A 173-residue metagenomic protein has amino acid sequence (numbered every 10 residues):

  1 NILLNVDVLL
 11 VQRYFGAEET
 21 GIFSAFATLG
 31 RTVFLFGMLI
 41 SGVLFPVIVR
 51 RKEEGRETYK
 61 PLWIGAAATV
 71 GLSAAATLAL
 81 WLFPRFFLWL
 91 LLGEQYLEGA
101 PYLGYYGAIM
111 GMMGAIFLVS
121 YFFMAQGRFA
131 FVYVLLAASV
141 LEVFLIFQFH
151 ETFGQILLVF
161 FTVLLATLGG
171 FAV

Functional and structural regions predicted by a protein language model:
N1-L9, L29-V43, G111-L118, L136-V143 (+1 more regions): Hydrophobic alpha-helical transmembrane bundles that constitute the permease/transmembrane domains of multi-pass
N1-T32, L88-L92: Helix-terminus/linker motif at the lipid-water interface of multi-pass membrane proteins
Y14-A17, A125-Q126, H150: Helix-loop interface residues and adjacent transmembrane-helix termini in multi-pass membrane transporters, primarily
A17-I22, W81-G111: Interfacial segments at transmembrane-helix termini and the short loops linking adjacent helices
F26, V33-E54, A125: Helix-loop junctions and terminal segments of transmembrane helices in multi-pass membrane transport/translocation
G37, W63-E94: Alpha-helical transmembrane segments of multi-pass membrane transport and lipid-handling proteins
R50, A108-V134: Membrane-interface junctions at transmembrane-helix termini in multi-pass inner-membrane proteins
P84-R85, W89, E98-L103, G127-V173: Membrane-interface helix-loop junctions in multi-pass transport and translocation proteins
